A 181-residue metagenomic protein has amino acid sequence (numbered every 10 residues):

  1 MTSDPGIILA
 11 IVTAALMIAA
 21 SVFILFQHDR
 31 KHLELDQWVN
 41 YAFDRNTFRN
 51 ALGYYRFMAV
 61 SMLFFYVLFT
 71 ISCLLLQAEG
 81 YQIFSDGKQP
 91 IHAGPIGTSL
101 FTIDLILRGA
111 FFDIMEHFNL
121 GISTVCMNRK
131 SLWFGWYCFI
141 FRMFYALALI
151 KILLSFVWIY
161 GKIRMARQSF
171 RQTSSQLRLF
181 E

Functional and structural regions predicted by a protein language model:
M1, F112-M127, R164-E181: Solvent-exposed, extramembrane regions of membrane proteins
M1-I91, F141: N-terminal first transmembrane alpha-helix
L25-W38, M143-E181: Cytosolic juxtamembrane helix at the C-terminal end of the final transmembrane segment
L52, S61, L105, M115-E116 (+2 more regions): Prokaryotic Sec-type signal peptides and long signal-anchor helices with extended Leu/Ile/Val-rich h-regions
E79-K130: Membrane-interfacial helical/loop segments at transmembrane boundaries in membrane proteins
G97, F101, L105-F112, E116 (+4 more regions): Short hydrophobic helices that act as membrane-entry/anchoring signals
T124-F144: Membrane-helix boundary connector in multi-pass membrane proteins
